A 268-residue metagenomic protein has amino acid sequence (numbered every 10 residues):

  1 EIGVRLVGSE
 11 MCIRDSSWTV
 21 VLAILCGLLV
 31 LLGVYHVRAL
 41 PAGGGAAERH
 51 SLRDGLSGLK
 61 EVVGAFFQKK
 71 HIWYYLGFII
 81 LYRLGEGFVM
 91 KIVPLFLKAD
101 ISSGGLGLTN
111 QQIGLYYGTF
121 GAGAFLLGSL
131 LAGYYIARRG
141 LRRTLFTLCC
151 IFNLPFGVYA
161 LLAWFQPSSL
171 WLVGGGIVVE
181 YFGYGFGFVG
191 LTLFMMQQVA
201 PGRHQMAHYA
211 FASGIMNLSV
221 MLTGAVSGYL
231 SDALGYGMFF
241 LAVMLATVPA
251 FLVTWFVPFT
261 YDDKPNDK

Functional and structural regions predicted by a protein language model:
E1-G8, C12-I13: Single conserved hydrophobic/aromatic residue that forms the stacking wall/gate of nucleotide- or nucleobase-binding
G27-A46, V253-P258: C-terminal membrane-cytosol helix-exit motif in multi-pass small-molecule transporters
G44-L76: Juxtamembrane intracellular "pre-TM" segments in multi-pass secondary transporters
K91-G114: Short amphipathic helix-loop junctions that connect adjacent transmembrane helices in Major Facilitator Superfamily/SLC
L127-T144, S231-D232: Helix-to-loop junctions at the C-terminal end of transmembrane segments in multipass secondary transporters
C150-S168, W255: C-terminal ends and interior cores of transmembrane alpha-helices in multi-pass membrane transporters/permeases
F186-P201: Intracellular juxtamembrane helix-capping segments at the cytosolic ends of symmetry-related transmembrane helices
G202-A233: A late C-terminal transmembrane helix in Major Facilitator Superfamily
